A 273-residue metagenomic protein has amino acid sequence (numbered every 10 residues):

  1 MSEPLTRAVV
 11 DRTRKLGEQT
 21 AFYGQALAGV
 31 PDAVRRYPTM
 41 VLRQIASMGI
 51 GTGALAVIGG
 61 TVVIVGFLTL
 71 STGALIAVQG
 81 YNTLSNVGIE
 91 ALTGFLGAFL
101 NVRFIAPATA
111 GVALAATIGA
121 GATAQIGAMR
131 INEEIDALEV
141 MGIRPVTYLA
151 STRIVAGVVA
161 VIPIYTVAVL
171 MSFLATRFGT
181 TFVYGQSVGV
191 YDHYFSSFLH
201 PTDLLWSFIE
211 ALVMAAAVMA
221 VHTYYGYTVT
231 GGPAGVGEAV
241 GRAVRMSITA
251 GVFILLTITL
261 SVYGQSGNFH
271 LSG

Functional and structural regions predicted by a protein language model:
S2-L42, Y225-T230: Short, membrane-interfacial amphipathic segments enriched in basic
D32-T61, I248: Membrane-interface helix starts
G49, G53, V57, F104-I105 (+5 more regions): Selective transmembrane-helix segments that form parts of the transport pathway or gating/packing helices in multipass
L55-A74, T249-S261: Hydrophobic alpha-helical transmembrane segments of multi-pass membrane transport/permease proteins
V62, G111, A115, S151-T180 (+3 more regions): Hydrophobic alpha-helical transmembrane segments that constitute the membrane-spanning cores of multi-pass membrane
L70-V102, V167-I209, V221-R242, Q265-G273: Membrane-interfacial helix-loop-helix connectors in multipass membrane proteins
E90-D136, V221: Hydrophobic alpha-helical transmembrane segments of multi-pass membrane transport proteins
I126-S151, G232-V236: Short cytoplasmic-facing helical segments at TM-TM junctions of multi-pass membrane proteins
